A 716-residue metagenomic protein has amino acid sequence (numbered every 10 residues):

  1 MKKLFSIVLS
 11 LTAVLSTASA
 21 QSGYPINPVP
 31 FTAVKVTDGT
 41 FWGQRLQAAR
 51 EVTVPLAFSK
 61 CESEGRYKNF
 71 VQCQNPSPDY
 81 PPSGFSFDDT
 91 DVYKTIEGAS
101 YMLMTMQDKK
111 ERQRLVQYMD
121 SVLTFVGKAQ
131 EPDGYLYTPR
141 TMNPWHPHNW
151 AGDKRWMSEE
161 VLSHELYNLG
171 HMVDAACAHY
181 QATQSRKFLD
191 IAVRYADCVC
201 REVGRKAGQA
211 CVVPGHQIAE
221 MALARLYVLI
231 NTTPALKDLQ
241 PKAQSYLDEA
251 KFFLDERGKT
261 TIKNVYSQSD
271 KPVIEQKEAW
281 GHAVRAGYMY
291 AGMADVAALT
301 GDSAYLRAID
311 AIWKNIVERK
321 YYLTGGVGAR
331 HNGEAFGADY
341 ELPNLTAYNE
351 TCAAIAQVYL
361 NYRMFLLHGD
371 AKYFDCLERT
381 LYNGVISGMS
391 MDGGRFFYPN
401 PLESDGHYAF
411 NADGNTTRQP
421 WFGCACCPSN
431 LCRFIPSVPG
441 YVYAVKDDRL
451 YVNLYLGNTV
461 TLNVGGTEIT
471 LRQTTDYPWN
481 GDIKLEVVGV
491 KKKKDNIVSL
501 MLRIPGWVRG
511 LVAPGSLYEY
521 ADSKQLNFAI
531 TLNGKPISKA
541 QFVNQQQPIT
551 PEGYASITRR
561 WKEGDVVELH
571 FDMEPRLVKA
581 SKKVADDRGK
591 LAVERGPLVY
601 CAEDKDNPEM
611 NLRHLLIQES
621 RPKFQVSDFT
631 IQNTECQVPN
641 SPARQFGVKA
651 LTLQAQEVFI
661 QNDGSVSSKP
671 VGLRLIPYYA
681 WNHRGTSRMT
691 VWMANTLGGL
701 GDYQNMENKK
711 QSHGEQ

Functional and structural regions predicted by a protein language model:
M1-S22: Bacterial Sec-dependent N-terminal signal peptides
Q21-K109, Q113, Q117, P147-A182 (+5 more regions): Aromatic (Trp/Tyr) and acidic
F41, R45-P78, Y118-Y135, D190-A207 (+3 more regions): Long, well-ordered core segments of solenoidal/helical folds
I96, M119-A129, D133-T138, N143-W156: Blade-loop segments of beta-propeller domains
G134-W145, A210-E220, L323-E334, S390-F397: Short, solvent-exposed turn/loop segments enriched in Gly/Ser/Thr/Pro and often Arg
M142-L166, V173, L189, R194-A210 (+1 more regions): Asp-box/WD-like beta-propeller blade repeats and closely related beta-sheet repeat scaffolds
C198, V203, A210, G215-K237 (+2 more regions): Solenoidal tandem-repeat scaffolds enriched in leucines and small polar residues
I309, D375-N383, G388-K493, V512-L532 (+3 more regions): C-terminal beta-rich recognition modules with glycine/proline-rich loops and embedded aromatic residues
